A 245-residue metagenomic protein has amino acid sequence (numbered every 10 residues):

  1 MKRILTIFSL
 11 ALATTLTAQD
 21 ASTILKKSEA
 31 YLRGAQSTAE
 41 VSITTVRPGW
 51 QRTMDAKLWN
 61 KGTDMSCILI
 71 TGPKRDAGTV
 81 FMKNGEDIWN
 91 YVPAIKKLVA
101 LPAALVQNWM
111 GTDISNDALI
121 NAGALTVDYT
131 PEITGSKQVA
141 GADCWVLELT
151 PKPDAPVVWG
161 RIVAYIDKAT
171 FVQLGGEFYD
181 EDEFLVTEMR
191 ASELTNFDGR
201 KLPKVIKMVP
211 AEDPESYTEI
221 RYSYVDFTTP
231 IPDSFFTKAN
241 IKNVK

Functional and structural regions predicted by a protein language model:
M1-I4: Positively charged n-region of N-terminal signal peptides that target proteins for export
S9-A18: Hydrophobic h-region of N-terminal signal peptides that target proteins for export in Gram-negative bacteria
Q19-Q36, S42-T44, Q51-R52, G85-D87 (+4 more regions): Flexible, processing/modification-adjacent segments and terminal tails in exported/periplasmic/extracellular proteins
S28, A56-N60, A191-N196: Extended lipid/amphipathic-ligand handling interfaces
V41-R75: N-terminal, post-signal-peptide region of Sec/Tat-exported proteins
N60-K61, M82-N84, Y91, I133 (+2 more regions): Generic beta-strand structural signal
V99, I120, A142-T237: Gly/Pro-enriched, hydrophobic low-complexity segments that function as extracytoplasmic propeptides/linkers
